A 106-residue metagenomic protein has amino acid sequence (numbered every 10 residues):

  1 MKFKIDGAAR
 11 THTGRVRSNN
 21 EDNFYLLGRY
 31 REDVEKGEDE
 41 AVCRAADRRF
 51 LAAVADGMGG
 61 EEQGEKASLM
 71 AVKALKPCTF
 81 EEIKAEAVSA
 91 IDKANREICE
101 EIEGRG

Functional and structural regions predicted by a protein language model:
M1-G106: PP2C/PPM-type serine/threonine phosphatase catalytic domain
